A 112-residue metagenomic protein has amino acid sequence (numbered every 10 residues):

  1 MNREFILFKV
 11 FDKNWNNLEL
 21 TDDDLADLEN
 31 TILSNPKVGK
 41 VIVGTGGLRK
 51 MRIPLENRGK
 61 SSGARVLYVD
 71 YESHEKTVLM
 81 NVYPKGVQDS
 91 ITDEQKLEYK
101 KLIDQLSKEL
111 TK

Functional and structural regions predicted by a protein language model:
M1-D23: Arg/Lys-rich, positively charged N-terminal/basic patches that mediate binding to nucleic acids
R3, D24, K40-V43, I91: Short, surface-exposed helix-loop/turn micro-motifs enriched in polar/charged residues
L7, L28, G47-R49: A generic structural signal for short beta-strands and their flanking turns/coil linkers
V10, L20-K40: Compact soluble domain cores
D22-L25, S61, K96, K100: Amphipathic alpha-helical transducer elements in NTP-driven molecular machines
V38-V82, V87: Basic/aromatic recognition patch in beta-strand/loop cores that engages polyanionic ligands
D70-K112: Enriched for short, Lys/Arg-rich terminal
